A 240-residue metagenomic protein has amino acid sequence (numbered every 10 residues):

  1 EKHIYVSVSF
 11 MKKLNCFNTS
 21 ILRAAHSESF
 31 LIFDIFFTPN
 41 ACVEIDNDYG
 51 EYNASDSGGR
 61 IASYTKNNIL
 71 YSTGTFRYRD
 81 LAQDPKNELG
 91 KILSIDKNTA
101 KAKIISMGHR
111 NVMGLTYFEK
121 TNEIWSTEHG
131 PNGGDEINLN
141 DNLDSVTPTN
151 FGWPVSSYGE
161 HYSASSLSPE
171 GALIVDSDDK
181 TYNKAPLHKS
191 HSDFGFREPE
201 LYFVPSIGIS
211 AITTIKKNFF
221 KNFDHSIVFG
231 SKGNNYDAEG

Functional and structural regions predicted by a protein language model:
E1-R79, G114-Y117, N122-G130, P205-G240: Acidic, Gly/Ser/Thr-rich repeat motifs that build Ca2+-stabilized beta-propeller blades
T75-G240: Beta-propeller domain segments
